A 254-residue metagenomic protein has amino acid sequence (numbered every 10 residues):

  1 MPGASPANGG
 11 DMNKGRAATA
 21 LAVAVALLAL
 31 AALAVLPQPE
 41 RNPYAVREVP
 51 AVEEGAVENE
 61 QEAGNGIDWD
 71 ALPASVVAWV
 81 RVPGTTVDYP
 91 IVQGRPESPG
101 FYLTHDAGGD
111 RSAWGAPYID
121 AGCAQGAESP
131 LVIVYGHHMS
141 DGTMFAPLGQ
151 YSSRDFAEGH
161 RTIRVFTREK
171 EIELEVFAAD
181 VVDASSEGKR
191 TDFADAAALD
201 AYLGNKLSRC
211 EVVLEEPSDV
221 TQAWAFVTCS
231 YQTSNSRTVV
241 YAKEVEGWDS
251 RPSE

Functional and structural regions predicted by a protein language model:
S5-G9, N235: Helix-boundary/low-complexity linker signature
N8-V25: N-terminal Sec-pathway targeting helices
V23-L33: Sec-dependent N-terminal signal peptides of Gram-positive bacterial secreted proteins and lipoproteins
A31-E254: Solvent-exposed, non-transmembrane regions of membrane-associated and secreted proteins
